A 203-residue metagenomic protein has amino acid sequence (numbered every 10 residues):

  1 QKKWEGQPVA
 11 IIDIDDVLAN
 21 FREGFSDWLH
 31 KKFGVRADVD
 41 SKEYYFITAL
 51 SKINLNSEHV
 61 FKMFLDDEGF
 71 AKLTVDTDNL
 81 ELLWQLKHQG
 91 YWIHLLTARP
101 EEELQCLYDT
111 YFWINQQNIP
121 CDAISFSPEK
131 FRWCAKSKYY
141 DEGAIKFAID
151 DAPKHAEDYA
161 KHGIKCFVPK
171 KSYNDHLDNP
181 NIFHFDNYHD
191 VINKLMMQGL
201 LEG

Functional and structural regions predicted by a protein language model:
Q1-H59: Active-site neighborhood of HAD-like aspartate-dependent phosphohydrolases
P8, D122, K146, I182: Conserved acidic residues
F70, N79-Y111: Substrate-recognition element of Asp-dependent hydrolases with the DxDx(T/V) motif
L96-E101, Y111-W133: A short, structured active-site edge motif that brings together acidic residues
I124-E129, N181-V191: Short acidic-hydrophobic, aromatic-tinged amphipathic segments that line or gate anion-handling sites
S127, F131-A160: Conserved Lys-Pro-Asp/Glu-containing loop-to-beta segment of HAD-superfamily phosphomonoesterases, centered on
C134-E142, H189-E202: Short amphipathic alpha-helix with an adjacent loop that forms part of the alpha/beta core around
F147-D186: Acidic, Mg2+-coordinating phosphoryl-transfer loop and its flanking beta/alpha structural elements, shared across
